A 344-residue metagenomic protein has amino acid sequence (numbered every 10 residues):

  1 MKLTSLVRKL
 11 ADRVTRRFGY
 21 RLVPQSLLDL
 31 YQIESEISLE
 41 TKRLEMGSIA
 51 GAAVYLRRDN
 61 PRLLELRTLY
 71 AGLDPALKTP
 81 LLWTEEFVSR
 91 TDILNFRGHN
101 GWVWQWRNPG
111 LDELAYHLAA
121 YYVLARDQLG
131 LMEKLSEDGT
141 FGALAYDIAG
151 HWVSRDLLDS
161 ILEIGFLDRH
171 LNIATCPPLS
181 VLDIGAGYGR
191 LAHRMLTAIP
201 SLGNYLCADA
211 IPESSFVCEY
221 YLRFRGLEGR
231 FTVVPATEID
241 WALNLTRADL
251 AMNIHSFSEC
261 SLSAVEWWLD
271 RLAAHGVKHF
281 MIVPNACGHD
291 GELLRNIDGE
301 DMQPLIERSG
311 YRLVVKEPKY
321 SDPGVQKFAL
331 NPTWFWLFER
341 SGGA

Functional and structural regions predicted by a protein language model:
M1-Y70: Membrane-proximal basic amphipathic "stem/tether" segments
T68-A174: Conserved Class I S-adenosyl-L-methionine-dependent methyltransferase catalytic core
C176-G187: Conserved class I S-adenosyl-L-methionine
G189-P200: Conserved SAM-binding loop of SAM-dependent methyltransferases across substrates and taxa, primarily the Class I
N204-D209: Conserved SAM-binding motif I beta-strand of class I
E219-L245: S-adenosyl-L-methionine
C260-L272: A short, conserved alpha-helix within the catalytic core of class I
G276-G288: Conserved beta-strand signature within the Rossmann-like core of class I S-adenosyl-L-methionine
